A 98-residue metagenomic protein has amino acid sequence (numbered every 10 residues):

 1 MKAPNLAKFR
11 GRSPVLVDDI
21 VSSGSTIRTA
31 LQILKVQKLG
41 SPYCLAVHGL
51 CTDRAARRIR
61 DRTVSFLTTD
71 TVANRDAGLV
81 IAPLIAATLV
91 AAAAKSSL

Functional and structural regions predicted by a protein language model:
M1-L98: PRPP-associated nucleotide enzymes
